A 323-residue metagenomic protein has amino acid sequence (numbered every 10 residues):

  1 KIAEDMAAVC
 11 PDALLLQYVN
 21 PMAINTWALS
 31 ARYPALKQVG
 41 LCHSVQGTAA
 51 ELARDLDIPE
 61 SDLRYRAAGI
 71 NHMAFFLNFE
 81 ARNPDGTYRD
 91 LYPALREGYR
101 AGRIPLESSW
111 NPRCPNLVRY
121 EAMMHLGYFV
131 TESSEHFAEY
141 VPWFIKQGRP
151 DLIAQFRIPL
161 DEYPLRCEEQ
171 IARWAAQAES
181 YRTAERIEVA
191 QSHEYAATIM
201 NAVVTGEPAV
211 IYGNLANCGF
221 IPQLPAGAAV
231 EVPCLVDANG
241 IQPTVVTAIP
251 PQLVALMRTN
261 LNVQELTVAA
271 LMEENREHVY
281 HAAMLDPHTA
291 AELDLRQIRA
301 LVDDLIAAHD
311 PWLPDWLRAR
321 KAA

Functional and structural regions predicted by a protein language model:
K1-Y33: Rossmann-fold NAD(P)-binding glycine/threonine-rich loop
A3-A7, A53, M200: Generic structural signal for well-ordered alpha-helical scaffold segments
A13, L36-K37, L63: A structural micro-motif
Q17-N20, V39-V45, R66-I70: Active-site nucleophile and cofactor-binding loops and adjacent substrate-binding regions of central metabolic enzymes
W27-A31, E51-A53, L77-F79: Short acidic, glycine/serine/threonine-rich loops at helix termini
A31-L36, N83: A glycine- and small-aliphatic-rich helix-loop capping segment at beta-alpha/alpha-beta transitions that lines
P34-L52, L56: Acidic, His- and aromatic-enriched active-site or binding-groove loops in soluble protein domains that engage sugars
D57-A323: Long, compositionally biased stretches enriched for glycine and/or charged residues
